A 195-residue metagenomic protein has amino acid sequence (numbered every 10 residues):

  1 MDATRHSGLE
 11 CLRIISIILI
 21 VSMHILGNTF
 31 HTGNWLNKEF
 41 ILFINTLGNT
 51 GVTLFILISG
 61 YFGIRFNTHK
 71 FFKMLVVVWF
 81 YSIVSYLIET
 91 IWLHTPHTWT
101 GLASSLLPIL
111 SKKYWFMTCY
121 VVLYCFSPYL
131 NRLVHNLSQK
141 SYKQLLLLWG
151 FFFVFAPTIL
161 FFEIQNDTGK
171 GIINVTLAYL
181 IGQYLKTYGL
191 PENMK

Functional and structural regions predicted by a protein language model:
M1-F153, N193-M194: Membrane-cytosol interface segments of multi-pass membrane proteins, especially ER/Golgi lipid-handling enzymes
F55, G171, T176: Short, well-structured alpha-helical interface segments that form or flank functional binding sites
F71, Y142, Q165-I173: Short, aromatic-rich membrane-interface segments at the entry and exit of alpha-helical transmembrane domains
L106-S111, T158-G169: Membrane-interface helix caps and helix-loop-helix hairpins in membrane proteins
F161, I172-I173, E192-K195: Alpha-helical transmembrane segments and terminal signal-anchor/GPI-anchor hydrophobic tails, characterized by long
V175-Y184: Alpha-helical transmembrane segments and their membrane-interface exit regions
L185-G189: Membrane-interface transmembrane helices that cradle and orient dolichyl/undecaprenyl
